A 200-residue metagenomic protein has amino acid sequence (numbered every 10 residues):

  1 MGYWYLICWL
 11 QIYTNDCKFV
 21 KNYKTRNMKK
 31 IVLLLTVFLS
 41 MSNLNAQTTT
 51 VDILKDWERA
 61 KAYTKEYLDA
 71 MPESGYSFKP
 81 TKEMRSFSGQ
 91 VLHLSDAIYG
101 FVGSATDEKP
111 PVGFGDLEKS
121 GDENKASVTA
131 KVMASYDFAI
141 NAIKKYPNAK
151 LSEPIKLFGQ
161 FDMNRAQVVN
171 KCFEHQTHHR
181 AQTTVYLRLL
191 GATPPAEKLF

Functional and structural regions predicted by a protein language model:
M1-T49: Bacterial Sec-dependent N-terminal signal peptides
C17, K24-N27, L35-T36, Y67 (+3 more regions): A periodicity- and composition-biased signal for non-globular, repetitive helical segments
L54-E58, K65, E73-L117, K156-F200: Short, contiguous alpha-helical
D56-R59, Y63-E66, A130-F138: A non-catalytic, amphipathic alpha-helix used as a structural packing/dimerization or gating element in enzyme scaffolds
M71-S74, K144-Y146: Short, solvent-exposed, charged loop/turn and helix-capping segments that join or cap alpha-helices on peripheral
S120-K156, N164-Q176: Acidic/histidine-rich alpha-helical segments that form the ligand environment of transition-metal centers
